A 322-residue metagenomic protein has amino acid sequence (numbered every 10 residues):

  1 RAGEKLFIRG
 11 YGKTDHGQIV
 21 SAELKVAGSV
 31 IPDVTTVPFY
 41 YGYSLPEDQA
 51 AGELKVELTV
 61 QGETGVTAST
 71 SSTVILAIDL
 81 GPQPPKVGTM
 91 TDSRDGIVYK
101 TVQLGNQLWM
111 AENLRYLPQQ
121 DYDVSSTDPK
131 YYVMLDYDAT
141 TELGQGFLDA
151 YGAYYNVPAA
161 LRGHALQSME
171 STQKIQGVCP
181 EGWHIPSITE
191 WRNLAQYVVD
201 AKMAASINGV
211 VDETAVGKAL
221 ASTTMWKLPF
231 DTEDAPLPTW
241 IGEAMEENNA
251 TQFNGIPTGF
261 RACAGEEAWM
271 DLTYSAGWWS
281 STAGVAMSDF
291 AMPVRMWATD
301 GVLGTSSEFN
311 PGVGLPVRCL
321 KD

Functional and structural regions predicted by a protein language model:
R1-L80: Long, low-complexity serine/threonine/glycine- and acidic-rich segments characteristic of extracellular
G81-D322: Conserved positions within compact, well-structured domain cores
